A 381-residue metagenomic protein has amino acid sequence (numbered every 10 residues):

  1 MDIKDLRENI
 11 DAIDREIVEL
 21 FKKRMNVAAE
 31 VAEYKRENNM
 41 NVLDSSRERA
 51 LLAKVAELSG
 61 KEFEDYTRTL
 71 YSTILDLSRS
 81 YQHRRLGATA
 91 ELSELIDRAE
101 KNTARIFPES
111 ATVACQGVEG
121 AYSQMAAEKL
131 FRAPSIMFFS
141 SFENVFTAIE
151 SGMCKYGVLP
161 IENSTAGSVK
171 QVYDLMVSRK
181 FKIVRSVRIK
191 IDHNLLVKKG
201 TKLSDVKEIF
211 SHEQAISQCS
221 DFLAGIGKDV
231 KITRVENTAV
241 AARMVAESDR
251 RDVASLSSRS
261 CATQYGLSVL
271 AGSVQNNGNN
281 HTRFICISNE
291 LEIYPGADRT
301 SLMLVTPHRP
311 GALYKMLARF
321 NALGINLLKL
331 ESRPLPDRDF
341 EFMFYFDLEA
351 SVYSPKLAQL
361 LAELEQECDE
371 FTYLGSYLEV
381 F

Functional and structural regions predicted by a protein language model:
M1-F381: Domain-level signature for soluble enzymes in the chorismate/prephenate branch of the shikimate pathway
